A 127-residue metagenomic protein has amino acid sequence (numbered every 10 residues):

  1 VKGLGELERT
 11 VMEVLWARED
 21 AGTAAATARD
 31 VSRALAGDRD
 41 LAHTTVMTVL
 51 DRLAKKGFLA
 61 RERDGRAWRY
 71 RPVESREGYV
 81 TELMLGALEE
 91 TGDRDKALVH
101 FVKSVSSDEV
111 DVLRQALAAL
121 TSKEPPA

Functional and structural regions predicted by a protein language model:
V1-V14, R18, S75: Short alpha-helical segments that sit at the start of domains
L7, D64-L83: Short, cationic-aromatic polyanion-contact patches
A21-L35: Short acidic, hydrophobic short linear motifs in intrinsically disordered regions
M47-D51: Short, hydrophobic-biased segments on the C-terminal half of alpha helices that form "recognition helices"
G57: Glycine-centered, phosphate/nucleic-acid-interacting loop/turn motifs that mediate DNA/RNA or nucleotide
R61: Short beta-strand "wing" residues that participate in macromolecule-binding interfaces
E82-K123: Amphipathic alpha-helical dimerization/coiled-coil segments that flank or bridge DNA-binding/regulatory modules
